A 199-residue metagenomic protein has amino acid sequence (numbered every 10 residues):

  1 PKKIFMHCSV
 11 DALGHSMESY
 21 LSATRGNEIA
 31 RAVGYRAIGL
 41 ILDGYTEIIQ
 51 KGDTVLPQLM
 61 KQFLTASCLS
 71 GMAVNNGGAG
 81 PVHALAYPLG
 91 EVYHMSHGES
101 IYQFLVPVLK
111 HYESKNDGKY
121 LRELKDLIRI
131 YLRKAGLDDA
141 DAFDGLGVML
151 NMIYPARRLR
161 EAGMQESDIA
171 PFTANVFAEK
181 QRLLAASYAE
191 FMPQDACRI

Functional and structural regions predicted by a protein language model:
P1-G77: Carboxylate- and glycine-rich phosphate/diphosphate-binding segment that chelates Mg2+/Mn2+
V10, I38, V82, I101-Y102 (+2 more regions): A general structural signal for well-ordered alpha-helical segments in protein cores
L59-S67, A142-G147, A170-T173: Short, well-structured alpha-helical segments that form the helix of a local strand-helix-strand
C68-I101, Q181-L183: Glycine-rich phosphate/pyrophosphate-binding beta-alpha loops
A79-G80, G147-Y154, A174-E179: Short acidic alpha-helix initiation/capping motifs at coil-to-helix transition points, especially at protein N-termini
V92-I169: Gly/Pro-rich interdomain helix-loop hinge
D168-I199: Short, amphipathic C-terminal "tail helix"
